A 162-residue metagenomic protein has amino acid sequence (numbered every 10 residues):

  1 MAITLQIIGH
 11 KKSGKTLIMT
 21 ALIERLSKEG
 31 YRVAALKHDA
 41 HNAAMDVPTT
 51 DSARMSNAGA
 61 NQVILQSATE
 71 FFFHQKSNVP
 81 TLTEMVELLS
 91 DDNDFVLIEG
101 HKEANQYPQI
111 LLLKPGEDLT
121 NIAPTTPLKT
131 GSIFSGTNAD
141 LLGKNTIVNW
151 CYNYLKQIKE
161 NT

Functional and structural regions predicted by a protein language model:
T4: Walker A (P-loop) ATP-phosphate-binding motif of ABC ATPase nucleotide-binding domains
I7: Hydrophobic anchor at the beta1->P-loop junction of P-loop NTPases
K11: The conserved Walker
K15: Conserved lysine of the Walker
I23-S77: N-terminal phosphate/diphosphate-binding loop that engages ATP/GTP or pyrophosphate donors across diverse enzyme folds
Q75-A104: Phosphate-binding/switch loop-helix module in NTP-utilizing enzymes
F95-N161: Phosphate/Mg2+-binding loops and adjacent switch elements in nucleotide/diphosphate-handling enzyme cores
